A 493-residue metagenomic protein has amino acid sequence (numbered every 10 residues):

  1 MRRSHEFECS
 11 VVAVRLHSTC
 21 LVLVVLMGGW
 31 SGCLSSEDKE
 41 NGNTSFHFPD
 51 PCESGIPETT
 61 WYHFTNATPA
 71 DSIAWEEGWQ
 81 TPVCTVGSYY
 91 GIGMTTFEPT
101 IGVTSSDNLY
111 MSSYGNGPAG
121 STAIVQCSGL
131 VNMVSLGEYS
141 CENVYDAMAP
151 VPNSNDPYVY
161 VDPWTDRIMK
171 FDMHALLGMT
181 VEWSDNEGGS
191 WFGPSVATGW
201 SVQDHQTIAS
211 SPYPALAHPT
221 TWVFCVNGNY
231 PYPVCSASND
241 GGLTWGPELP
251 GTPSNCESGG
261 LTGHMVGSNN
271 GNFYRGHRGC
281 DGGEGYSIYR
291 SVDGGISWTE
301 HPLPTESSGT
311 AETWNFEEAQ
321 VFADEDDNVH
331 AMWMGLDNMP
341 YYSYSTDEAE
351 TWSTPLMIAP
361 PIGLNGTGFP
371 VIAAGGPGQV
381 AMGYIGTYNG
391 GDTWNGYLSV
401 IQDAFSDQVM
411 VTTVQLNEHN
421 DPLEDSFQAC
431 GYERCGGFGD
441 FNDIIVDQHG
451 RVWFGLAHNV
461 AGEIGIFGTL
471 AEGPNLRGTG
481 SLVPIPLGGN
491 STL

Functional and structural regions predicted by a protein language model:
M1-S54, L493: Secretory targeting signatures
S45-L493: Extracellular, repeat-based ectodomains that mediate carbohydrate processing or recognition
